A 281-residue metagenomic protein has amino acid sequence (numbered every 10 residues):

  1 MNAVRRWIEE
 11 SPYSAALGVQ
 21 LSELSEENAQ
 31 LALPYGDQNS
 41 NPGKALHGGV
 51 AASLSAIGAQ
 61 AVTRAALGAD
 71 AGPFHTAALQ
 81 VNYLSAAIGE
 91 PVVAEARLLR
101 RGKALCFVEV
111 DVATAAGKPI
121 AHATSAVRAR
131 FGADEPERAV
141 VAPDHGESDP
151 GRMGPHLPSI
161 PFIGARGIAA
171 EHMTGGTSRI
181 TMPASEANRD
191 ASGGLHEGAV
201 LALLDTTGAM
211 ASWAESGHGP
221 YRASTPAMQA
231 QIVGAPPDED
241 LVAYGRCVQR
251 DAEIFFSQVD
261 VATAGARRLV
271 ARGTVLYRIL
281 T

Functional and structural regions predicted by a protein language model:
M1-T281: Terminal targeting signals and extreme-terminal segments of soluble enzymes
